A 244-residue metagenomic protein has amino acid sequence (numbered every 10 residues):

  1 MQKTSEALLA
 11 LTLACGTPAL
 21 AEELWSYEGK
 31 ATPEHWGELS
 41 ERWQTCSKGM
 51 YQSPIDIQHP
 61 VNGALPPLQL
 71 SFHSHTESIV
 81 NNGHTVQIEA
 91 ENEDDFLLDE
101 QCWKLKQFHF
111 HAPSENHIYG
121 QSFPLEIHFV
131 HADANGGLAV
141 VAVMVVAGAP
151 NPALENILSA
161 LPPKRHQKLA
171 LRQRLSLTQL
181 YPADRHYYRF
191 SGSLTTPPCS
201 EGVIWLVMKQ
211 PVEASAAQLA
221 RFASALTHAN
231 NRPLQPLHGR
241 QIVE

Functional and structural regions predicted by a protein language model:
M1-L8: Bacterial N-terminal signal peptides that target proteins for export
L8-L9, A19: Cleavable N-terminal signal peptides
L11-T12, W43: Mature extracytoplasmic/luminal segments of secretory-pathway proteins
A14-P18: N-terminal signal peptide c-region/cleavage motif recognized by signal peptidases
A19-E244: Alpha-carbonic anhydrase
